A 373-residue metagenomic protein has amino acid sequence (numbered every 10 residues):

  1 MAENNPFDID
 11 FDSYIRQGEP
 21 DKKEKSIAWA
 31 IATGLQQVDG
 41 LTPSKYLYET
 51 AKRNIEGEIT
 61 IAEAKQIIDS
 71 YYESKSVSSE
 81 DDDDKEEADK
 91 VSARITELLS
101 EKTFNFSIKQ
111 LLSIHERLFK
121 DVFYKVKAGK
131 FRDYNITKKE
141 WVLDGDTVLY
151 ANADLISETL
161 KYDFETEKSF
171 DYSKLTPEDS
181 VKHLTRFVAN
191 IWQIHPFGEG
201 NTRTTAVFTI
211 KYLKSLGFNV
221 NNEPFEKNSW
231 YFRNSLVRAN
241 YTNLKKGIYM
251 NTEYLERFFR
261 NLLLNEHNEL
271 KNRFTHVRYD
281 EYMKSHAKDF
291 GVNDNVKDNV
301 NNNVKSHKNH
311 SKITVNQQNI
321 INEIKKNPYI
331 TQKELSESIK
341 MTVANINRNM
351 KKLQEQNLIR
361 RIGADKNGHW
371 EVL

Functional and structural regions predicted by a protein language model:
M1-L373: FIC/Doc superfamily catalytic core
